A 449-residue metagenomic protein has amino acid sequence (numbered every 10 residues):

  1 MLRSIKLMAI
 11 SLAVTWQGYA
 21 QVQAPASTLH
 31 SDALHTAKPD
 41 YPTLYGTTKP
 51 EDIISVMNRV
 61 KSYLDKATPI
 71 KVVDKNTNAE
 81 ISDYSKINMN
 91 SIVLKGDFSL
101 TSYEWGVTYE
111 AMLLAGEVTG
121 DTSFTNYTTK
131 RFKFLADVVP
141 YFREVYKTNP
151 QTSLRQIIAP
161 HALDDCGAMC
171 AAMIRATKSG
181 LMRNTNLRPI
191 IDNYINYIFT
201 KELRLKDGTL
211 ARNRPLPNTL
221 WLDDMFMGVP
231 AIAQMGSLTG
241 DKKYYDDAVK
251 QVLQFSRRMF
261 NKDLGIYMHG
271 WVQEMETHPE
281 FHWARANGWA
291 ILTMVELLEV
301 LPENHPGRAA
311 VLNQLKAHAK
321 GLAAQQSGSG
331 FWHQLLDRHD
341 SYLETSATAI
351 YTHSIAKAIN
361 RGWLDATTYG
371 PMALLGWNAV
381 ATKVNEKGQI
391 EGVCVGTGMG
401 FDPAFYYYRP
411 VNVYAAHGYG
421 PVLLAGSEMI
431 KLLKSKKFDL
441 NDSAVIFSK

Functional and structural regions predicted by a protein language model:
M1-A24: Bacterial Sec-dependent N-terminal signal peptides
V22-E104, V118, T125, K130 (+6 more regions): CBM-like carbohydrate-recognition segments
M112, A162-T177, W221-M225, W283-A284 (+1 more regions): Aromatic-lined, polymer-binding surfaces characteristic of secreted/periplasmic polysaccharide-degrading enzymes
K147-Q156, T209-L216, H269-M275, F331-H339: Short linear capping/connector segments at secondary-structure termini
T185-D223: Asp-box/WD-like beta-propeller blade repeats and closely related beta-sheet repeat scaffolds
P189, L222-Q334, S341-T352, L364-G398 (+3 more regions): Extended ligand-binding clefts on enzyme/binding-domain cores
